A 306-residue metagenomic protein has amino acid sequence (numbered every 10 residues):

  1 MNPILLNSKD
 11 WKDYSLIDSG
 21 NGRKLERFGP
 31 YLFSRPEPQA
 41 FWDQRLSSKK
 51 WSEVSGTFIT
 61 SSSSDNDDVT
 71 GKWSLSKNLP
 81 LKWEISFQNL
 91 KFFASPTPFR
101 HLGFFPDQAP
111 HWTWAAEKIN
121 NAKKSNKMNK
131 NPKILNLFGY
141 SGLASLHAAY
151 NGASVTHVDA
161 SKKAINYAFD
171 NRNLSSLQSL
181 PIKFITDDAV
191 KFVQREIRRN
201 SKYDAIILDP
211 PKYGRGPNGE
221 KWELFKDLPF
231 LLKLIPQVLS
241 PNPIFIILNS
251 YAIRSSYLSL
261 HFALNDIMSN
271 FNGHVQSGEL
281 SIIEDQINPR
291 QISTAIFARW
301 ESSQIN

Functional and structural regions predicted by a protein language model:
D10-E26, F33-P106, T113: Non-catalytic substrate-recognition/targeting regions of SAM-dependent transferases
P106-M128: Conserved alpha-helix/loop element of class I SAM-dependent methyltransferases that forms part of the SAM/SAH-binding
N129-Y140: Conserved class I S-adenosyl-L-methionine
S141-A153: Conserved SAM-binding loop of SAM-dependent methyltransferases across substrates and taxa, primarily the Class I
S154-D159: Conserved SAM-binding motif I beta-strand of class I
S161-I207: S-adenosyl-L-methionine
A189-N270: S-adenosylmethionine
P243-N306: C-terminal catalytic and target-recognition region of SAM-dependent MTase-like enzymes, primarily methyltransferases
